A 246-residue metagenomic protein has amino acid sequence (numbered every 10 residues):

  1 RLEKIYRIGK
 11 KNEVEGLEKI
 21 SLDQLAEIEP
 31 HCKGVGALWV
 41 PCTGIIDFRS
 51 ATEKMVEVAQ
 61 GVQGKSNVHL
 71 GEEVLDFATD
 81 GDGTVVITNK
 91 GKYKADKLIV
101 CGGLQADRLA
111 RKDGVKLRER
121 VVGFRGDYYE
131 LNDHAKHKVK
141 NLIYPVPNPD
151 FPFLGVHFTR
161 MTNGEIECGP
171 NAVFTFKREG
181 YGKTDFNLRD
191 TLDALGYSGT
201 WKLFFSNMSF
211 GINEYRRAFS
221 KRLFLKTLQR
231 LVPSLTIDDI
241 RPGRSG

Functional and structural regions predicted by a protein language model:
R1-I28, G34, G155-V156, E165 (+1 more regions): Dinucleotide-binding Rossmann-like beta1-alpha1 core, especially the glycine-rich loop that anchors the ADP
L2-I5, L22, T52, A106 (+1 more regions): A general structural signal for well-ordered alpha-helical segments in protein cores
E18-E27, R120-F124, H134, K202-G246: Flavin (FAD/FMN) cofactor-binding core of flavoprotein oxidoreductases
E18-S21, V68-L70, V100, C168 (+1 more regions): General beta-strand structural signal in soluble alpha/beta enzymes
L38-K97, R108: Helical element adjacent to the flavin cofactor pocket in flavoenzyme catalytic cores
I46, S50, L104, F153 (+3 more regions): Conserved active-site and cofactor/substrate-binding residues in soluble primary-metabolism enzymes
F77-N187: Flavin-dependent oxidoreductases
K177-G211: Extended, charge-rich helix/loop segments that form flexible, surface "patches" used to engage negatively charged
